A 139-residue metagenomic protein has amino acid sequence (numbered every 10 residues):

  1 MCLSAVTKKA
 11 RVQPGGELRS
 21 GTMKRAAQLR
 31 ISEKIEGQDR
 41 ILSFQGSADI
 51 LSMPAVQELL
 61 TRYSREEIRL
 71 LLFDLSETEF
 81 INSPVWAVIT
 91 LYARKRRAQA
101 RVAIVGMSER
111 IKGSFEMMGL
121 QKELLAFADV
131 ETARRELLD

Functional and structural regions predicted by a protein language model:
M1, K9, Q13-G15, K34 (+4 more regions): Compositionally biased, intrinsically disordered low-complexity segments
M1-I35, L138-D139: Non-catalytic signal-transmission and effector/linker regions of two-component phosphorelay proteins
G21-T61, L75-E77: STAS-typified acidic loop motif
I50-L124: Amphipathic alpha-helical interaction surfaces in cytosolic regulatory modules
L125-D129: Short acidic-hydrophobic, aromatic-tinged amphipathic segments that line or gate anion-handling sites
E131-D139: A charged, well-structured terminal subsegment
